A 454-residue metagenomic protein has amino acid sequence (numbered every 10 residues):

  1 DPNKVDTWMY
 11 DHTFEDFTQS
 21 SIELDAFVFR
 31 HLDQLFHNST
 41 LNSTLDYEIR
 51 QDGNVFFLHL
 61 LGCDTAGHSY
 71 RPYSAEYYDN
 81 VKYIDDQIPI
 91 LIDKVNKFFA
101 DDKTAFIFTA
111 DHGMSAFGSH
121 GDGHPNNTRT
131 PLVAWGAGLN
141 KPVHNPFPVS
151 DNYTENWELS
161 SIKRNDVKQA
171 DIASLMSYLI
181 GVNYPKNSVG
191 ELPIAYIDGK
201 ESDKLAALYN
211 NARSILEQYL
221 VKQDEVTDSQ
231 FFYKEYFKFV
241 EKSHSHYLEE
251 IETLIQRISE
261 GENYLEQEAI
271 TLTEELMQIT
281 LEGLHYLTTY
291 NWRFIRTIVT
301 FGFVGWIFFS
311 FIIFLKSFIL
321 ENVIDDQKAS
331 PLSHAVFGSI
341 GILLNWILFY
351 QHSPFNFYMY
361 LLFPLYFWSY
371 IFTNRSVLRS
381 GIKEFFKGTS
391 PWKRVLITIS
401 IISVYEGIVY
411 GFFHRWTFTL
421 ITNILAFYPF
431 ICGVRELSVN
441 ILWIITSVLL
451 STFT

Functional and structural regions predicted by a protein language model:
D1-G53, G62-H68, V167-D198: Active-site-proximal alpha/beta segments of enzymes that process anionic O-linked groups
Y10-D11, Y70, D151-W157, Y247-L248: Surface-exposed beta-strand-to-loop junctions that form interaction patches on eukaryotic regulatory domains
I22-R50, F56, C63-H120: A long, amphipathic alpha-helix that forms part of the scaffold/cap immediately adjacent to metal-dependent active
V55-H59, F106-F108, P131-A134, L175: Structural recognition of the beta-strand scaffold that forms the well-ordered cores of secreted hydrolase catalytic
A75-K82, G123-N126, K141-A173, P185-G190: A short beta-strand-to-alpha-helix junction
F108-D151: Histidine-centered active-site microenvironments of extracellular/periplasmic hydrolases and transferases
P193-T289, G302, I402, L449: Phosphate/adenylate-binding glycine loop and adjacent helical scaffold
T289-T454: Alpha-helical transmembrane segments of integral membrane proteins
